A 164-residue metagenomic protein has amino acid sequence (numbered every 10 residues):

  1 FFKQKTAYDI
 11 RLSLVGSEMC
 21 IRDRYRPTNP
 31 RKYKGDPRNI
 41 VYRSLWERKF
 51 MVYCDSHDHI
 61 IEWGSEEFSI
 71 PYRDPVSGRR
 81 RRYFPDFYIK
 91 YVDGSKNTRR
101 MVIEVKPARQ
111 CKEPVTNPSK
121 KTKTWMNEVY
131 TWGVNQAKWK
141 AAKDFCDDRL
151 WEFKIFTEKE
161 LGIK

Functional and structural regions predicted by a protein language model:
Q4-I21: Short, small-residue-biased leader/transition segments that mark boundaries at the very start of proteins
S17, R22-K164: Electrostatic, structured charged patches in enzyme active sites and in nucleic-acid/phosphate-binding
